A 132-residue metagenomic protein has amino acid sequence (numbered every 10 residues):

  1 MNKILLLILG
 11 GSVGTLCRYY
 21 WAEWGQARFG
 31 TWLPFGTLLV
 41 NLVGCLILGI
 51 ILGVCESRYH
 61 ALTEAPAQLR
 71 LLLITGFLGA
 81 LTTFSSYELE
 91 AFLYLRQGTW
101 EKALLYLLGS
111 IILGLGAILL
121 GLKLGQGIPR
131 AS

Functional and structural regions predicted by a protein language model:
M1-S132: Membrane-interface helix-loop junctions in multi-pass transporters/channels
